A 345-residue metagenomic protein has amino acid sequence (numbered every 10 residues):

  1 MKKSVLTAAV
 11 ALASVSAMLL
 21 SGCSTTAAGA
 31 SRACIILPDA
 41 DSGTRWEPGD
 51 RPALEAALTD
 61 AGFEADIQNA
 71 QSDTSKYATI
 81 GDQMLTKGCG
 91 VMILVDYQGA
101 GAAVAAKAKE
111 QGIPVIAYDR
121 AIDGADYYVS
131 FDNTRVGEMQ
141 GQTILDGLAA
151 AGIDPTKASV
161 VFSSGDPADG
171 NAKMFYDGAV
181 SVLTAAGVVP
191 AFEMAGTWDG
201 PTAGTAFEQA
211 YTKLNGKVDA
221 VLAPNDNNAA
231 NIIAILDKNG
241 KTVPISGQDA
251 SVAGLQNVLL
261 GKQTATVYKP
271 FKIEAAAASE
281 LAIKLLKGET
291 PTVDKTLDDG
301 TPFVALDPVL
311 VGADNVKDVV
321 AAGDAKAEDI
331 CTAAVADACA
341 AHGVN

Functional and structural regions predicted by a protein language model:
K2-A8, C23-N345: A residue-level marker of the well-folded mature domains of exported/periplasmic proteins
A11-L12: Repetitive helical segments and hydrophobic/amphipathic motifs
A17-G22: C-terminal motif of bacterial Sec signal peptides marking the signal peptidase cleavage site
